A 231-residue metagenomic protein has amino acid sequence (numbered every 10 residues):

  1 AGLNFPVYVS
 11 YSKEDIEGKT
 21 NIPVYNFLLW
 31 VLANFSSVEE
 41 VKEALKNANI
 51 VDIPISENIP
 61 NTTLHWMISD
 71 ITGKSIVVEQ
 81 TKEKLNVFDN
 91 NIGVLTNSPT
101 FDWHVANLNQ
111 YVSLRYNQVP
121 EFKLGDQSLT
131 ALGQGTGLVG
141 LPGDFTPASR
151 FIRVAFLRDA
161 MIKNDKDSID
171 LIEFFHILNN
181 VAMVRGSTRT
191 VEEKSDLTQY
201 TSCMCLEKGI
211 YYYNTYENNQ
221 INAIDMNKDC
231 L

Functional and structural regions predicted by a protein language model:
A1-F35: N-terminal accessory/precursor segments of enzymes
N4-V7, M67-S69, V77, C203: Structural recognition of the beta-strand scaffold that forms the well-ordered cores of secreted hydrolase catalytic
Y11-K13, E83-N86, E217-I221: Short, surface-exposed beta-strand-loop junctions and turns on beta-sheet-rich folds
E14-I16, I76-E79, N86-N90, N97 (+1 more regions): Short helix/loop capping segments that flank catalytic or ligand/cofactor-binding pockets
P23-P54, D167-H176: Proteins synthesized as precursors that undergo proteolytic processing into mature forms
V38, K42-Q80: Aromatic- and glycine-enriched pocket-lining scaffold segments that form the walls of small-molecule binding clefts
N61-T62, I71, L95-L231: C-terminus-biased signal that marks the final domain/tail of proteins
